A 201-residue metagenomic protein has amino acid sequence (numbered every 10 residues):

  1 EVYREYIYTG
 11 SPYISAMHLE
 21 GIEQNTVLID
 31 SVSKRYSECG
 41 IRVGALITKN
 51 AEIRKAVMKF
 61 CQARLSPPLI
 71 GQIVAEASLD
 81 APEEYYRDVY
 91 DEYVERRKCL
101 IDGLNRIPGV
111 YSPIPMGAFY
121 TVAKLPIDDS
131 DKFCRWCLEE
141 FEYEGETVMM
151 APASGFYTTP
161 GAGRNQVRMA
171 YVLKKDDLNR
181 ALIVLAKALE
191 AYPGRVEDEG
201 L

Functional and structural regions predicted by a protein language model:
E1-L201: PLP-dependent class I/II
